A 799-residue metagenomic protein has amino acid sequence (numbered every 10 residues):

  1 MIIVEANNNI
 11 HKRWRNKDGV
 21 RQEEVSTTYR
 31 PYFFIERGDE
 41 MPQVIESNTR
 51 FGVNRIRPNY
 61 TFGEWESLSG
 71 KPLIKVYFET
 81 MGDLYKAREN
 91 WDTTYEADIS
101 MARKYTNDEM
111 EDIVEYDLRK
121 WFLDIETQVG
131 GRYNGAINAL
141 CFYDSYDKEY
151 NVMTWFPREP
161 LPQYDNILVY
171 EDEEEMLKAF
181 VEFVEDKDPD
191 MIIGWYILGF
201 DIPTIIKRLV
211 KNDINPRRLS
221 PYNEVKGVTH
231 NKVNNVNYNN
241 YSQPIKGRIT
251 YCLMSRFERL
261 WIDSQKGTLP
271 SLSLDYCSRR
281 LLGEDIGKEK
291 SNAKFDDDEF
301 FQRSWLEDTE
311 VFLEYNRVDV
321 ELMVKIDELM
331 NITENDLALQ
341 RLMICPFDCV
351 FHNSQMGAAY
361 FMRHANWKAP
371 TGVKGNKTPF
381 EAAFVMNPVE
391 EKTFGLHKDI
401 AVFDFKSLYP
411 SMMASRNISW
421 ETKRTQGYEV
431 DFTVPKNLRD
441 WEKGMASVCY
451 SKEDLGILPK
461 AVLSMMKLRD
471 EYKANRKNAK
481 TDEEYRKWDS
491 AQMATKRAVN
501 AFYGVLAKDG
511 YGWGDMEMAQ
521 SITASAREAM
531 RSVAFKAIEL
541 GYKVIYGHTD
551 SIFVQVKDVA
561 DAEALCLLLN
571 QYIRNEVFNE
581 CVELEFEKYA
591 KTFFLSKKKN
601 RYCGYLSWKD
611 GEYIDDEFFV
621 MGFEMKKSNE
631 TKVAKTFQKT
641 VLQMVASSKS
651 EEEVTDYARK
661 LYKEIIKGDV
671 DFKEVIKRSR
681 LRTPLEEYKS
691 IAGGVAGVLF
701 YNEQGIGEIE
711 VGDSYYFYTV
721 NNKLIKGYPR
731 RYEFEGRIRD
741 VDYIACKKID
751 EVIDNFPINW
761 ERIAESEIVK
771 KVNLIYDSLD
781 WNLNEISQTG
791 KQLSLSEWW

Functional and structural regions predicted by a protein language model:
M1-D188, I214, V318, L322-R341 (+6 more regions): DnaQ-like (DEDDh/DEDDy) 3′-5′ exonuclease domain used for proofreading and 3′-end trimming on nucleic acids
Y150-V152, P162-I167, D188, I202 (+1 more regions): Active-site-proximal helix-loop-helix substrate-binding element of RNase H-like nuclease domains
F180-T204: Proline-aspartate-enriched helix->loop->beta-strand connector
D201-K211, K406-W420: Short active-site loop/helix that positions an aromatic residue
E299-N417, E484-E528, S532-A534, Y546 (+3 more regions): Common nucleic-acid-contacting/processivity interface regions adjacent to the catalytic cores of nucleic-acid enzymes
K543-H548, F586: Short beta-strand
I552-L567: Catalytic palm subdomain of template-directed nucleic-acid polymerases, centered on the conserved carboxylate motif
L567-W799: C-terminal, non-catalytic extensions of nucleic-acid polymerases
